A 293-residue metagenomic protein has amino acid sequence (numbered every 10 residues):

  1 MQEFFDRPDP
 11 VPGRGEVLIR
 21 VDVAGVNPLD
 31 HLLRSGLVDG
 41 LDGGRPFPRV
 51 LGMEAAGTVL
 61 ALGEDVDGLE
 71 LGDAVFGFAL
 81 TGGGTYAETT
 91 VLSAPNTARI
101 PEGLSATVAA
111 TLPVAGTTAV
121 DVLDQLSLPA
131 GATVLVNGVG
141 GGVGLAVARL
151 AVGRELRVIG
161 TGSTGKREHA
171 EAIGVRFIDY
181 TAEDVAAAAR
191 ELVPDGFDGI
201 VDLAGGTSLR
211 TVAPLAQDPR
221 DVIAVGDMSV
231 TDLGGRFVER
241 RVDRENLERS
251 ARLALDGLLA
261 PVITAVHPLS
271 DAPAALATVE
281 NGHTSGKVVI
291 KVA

Functional and structural regions predicted by a protein language model:
P8-V26, V38-T81: Glycine-rich beta-strand-centered segment in the early N-terminal region that forms part of a ligand/cofactor-binding
M53, G68, G77-G138: NAD(P)H dinucleotide-binding glycine-rich loop of Rossmann-like/cofactor-binding domains, especially the beta1-alpha1
G72, A87, G131, G174 (+3 more regions): Local beta-strand N-terminus motif with an aromatic residue
D73-A74, T89, T133, G153 (+2 more regions): Residue-level marker of beta-strand positions
L112-T181: Mid-domain Rossmann-like dinucleotide-binding core that forms the NAD(H)/NADP(H) cofactor-binding site
E171, L203-V262, P268-L269, V292-A293: Glycine-rich phosphate-binding loop and adjacent beta-alpha segment of Rossmann(oid) nucleotide-cofactor-binding
D184-D195: Short amphipathic alpha-helix with an adjacent loop that forms part of the alpha/beta core around
A260-V262, L276-A293: C-terminal capping/lid region of NAD(P)-dependent oxidoreductase domains
